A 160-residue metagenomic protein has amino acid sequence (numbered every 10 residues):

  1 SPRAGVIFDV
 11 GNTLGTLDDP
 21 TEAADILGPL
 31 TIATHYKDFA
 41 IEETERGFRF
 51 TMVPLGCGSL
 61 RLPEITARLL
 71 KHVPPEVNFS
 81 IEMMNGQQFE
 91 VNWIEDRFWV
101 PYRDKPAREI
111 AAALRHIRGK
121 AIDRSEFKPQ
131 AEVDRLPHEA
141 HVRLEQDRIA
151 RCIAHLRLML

Functional and structural regions predicted by a protein language model:
P2-A4, L14-L160: Histidine-acidic metal/acid-base catalytic patches
D9: Active-site glycine-centered loops adjacent to acidic/histidine catalytic or metal-binding residues that shape
